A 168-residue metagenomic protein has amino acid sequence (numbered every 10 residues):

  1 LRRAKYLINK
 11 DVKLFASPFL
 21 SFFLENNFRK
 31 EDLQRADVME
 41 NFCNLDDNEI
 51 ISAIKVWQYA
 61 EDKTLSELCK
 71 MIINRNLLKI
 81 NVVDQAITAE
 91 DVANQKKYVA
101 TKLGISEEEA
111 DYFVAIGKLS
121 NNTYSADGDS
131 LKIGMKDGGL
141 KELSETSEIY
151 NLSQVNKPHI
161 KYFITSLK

Functional and structural regions predicted by a protein language model:
L1-K168: Histidine-centered, transition-metal-coordinating active-site segments
